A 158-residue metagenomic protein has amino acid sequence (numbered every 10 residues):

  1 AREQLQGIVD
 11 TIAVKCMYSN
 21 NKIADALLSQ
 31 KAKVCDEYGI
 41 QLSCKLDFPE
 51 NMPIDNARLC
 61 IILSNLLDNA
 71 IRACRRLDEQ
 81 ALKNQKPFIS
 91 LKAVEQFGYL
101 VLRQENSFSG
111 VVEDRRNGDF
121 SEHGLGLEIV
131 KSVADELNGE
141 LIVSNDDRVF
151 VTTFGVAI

Functional and structural regions predicted by a protein language model:
E3, D10, N20-Y38: Short beta-to-alpha transition helix within the HATPase_c
C16, Q41-I62: Conserved short strand/loop->alpha-helix "switch" segment adjacent to the catalytic nucleotide/phosphoryl-transfer site
L66, A70: Hydrophobic residues in the alpha-helical elements that line and stabilize the ATP-binding pocket of the HATPase_c
I71-K83: A short, flexible helix-to-loop-to-beta junction within the catalytic ATP-binding CA
Q80-G98: Short beta-strand/loop element within the Bergerat-fold HATPase_c
G98-E128: Glycine-rich/acidic phosphate-handling loop/turn and adjacent ATP-lid/helix of nucleotide-binding kinase/ATPase domains
L137-R148: Glycine-rich ATP-binding loops of the HATPase_c
